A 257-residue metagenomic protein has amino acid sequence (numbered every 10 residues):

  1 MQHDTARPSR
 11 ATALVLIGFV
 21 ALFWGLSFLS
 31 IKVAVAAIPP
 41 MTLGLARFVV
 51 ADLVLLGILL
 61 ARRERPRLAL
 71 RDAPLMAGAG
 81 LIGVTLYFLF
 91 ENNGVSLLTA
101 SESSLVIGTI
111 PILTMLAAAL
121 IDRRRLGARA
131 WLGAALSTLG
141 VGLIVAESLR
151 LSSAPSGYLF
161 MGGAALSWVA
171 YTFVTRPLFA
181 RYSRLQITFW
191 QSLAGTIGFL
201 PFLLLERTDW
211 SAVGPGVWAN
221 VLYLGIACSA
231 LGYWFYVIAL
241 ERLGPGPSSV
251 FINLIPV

Functional and structural regions predicted by a protein language model:
M1-L45, N93, R150-P177, G198 (+2 more regions): Glycine-/small-residue-enriched transmembrane alpha-helix faces in small-molecule transporters and effluxers
L16-I17, A21, L75-G80, S104 (+5 more regions): Residue-level signature of transmembrane alpha-helical cores of multipass secondary-active transporters and flippases
I17, R71-G80, R125-T138, G157-M161 (+2 more regions): Cytoplasmic-side transmembrane-helix entry/capping segments in multi-pass membrane proteins
A21, G44-A46, V84, F88 (+3 more regions): Helix-helix packing/entry segments at the starts of transmembrane helices
F23, S27-F28, L56-I107, L143 (+1 more regions): Specific transmembrane alpha-helical segments of multi-pass solute transporters/efflux pumps, especially DMT/EamA
L26, S30-V33, A37, A51-A69 (+4 more regions): Membrane-interface helix-cap regions at the ends of transmembrane helices in multi-pass membrane proteins
L55, A77, T109, A117 (+4 more regions): Hydrophobic transmembrane alpha-helices of multi-pass small-molecule transport proteins
L55, T114-L116, L120, A134 (+3 more regions): Transmembrane alpha-helical segments that form core, pore/gating elements of small-molecule transporters/exporters
